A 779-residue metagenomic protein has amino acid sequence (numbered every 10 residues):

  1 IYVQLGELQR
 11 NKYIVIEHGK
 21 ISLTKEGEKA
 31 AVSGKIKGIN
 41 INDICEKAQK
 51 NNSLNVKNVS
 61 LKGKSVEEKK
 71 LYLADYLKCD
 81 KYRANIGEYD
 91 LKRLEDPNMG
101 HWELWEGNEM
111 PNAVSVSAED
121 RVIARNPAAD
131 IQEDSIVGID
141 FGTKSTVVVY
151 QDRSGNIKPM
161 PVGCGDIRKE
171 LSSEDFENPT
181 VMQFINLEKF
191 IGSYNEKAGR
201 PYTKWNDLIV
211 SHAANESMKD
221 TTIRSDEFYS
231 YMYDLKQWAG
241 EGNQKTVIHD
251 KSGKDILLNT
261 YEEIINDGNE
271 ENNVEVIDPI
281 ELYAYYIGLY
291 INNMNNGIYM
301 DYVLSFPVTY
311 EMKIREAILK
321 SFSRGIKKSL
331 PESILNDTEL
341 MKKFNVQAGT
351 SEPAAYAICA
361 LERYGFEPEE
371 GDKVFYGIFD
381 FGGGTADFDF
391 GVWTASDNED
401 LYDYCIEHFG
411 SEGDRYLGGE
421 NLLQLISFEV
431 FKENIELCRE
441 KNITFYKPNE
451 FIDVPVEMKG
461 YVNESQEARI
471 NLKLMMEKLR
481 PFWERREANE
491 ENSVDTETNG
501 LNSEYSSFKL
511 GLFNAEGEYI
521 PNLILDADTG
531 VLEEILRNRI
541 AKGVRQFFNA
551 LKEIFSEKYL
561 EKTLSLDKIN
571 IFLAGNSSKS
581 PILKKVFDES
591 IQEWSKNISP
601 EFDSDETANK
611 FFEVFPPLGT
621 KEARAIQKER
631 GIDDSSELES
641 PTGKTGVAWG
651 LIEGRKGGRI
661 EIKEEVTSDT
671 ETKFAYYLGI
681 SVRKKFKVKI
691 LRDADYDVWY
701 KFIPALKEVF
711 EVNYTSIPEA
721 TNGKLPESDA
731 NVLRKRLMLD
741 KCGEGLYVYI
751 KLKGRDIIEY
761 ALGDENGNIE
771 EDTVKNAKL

Functional and structural regions predicted by a protein language model:
E17-K35: Accessory beta->alpha helical hairpin/"wing" motif in late/C-terminal subdomains of nucleic-acid enzymes
H18, N42-E46, K50-M110, T385 (+3 more regions): Acidic, glycine/GT-rich loop-and beta-edge segments that sit at the periphery of enzyme/chaperone cores
G38-Y76, F176-F306, F547-A550, I554: Conserved phosphate-binding loops in N-terminal lobes of ATP-dependent enzymes of the actin/Hsp70/sugar-kinase
M110-D134, T338, K342-G377, G646-G654 (+1 more regions): Conserved phosphate-binding catalytic cores of ATP/NTP-utilizing and phosphoryl-transfer enzymes
V116-A129, P279-N296, Y356-P368, G517-K568 (+1 more regions): Phosphate/ATP-binding catalytic cores across multiple sugar-kinase/actin-like superfamilies, primarily ASKHA
A129-I157, L361-I406, L651: Gly/Thr-rich phosphate-binding beta-strand-loop-beta motif of the actin/hexokinase/Hsp70
P159-Q237, G391-D526, G575, I660-D697: Phosphate-binding glycine-rich/basic clefts of nucleotide- and phosphate-handling proteins, predominantly
D301-A317, S565-F587: Glycine-rich phosphate-binding loops at beta-strand->alpha-helix junctions
